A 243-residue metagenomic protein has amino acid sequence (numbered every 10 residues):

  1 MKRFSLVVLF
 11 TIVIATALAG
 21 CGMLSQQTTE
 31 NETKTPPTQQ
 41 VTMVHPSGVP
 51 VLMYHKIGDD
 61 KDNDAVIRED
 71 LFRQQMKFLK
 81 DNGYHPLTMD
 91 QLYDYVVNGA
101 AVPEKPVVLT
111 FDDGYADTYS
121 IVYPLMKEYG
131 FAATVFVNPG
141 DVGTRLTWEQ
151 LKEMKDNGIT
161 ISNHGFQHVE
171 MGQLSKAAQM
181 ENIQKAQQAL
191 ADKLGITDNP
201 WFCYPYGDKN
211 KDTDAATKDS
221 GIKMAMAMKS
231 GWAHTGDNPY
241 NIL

Functional and structural regions predicted by a protein language model:
M1-V8: Bacterial N-terminal signal peptides that target proteins for export
A17-G20: C-terminal motif of bacterial Sec signal peptides marking the signal peptidase cleavage site
G22-L24: Bacterial signal peptide processing site
Q27-T110, A116-T118, Q173-L243: C-terminal active-site subregion of NodB/CE4 polysaccharide deacetylases
Y119-P139: A short alpha/beta connector and helix-capping loop motif
Y123-G130, T144-N163, K218-D219: Acidic (Asp/Glu)-rich catalytic clusters
F136, H164, A225-A227: Short beta-strand and adjacent tight-turn residues that come in two discontinuous sequence segments and form the edges
S162-A177: Substrate-binding clefts and substrate-entry loops adjacent to catalytic sites of polymer-processing enzymes acting on
